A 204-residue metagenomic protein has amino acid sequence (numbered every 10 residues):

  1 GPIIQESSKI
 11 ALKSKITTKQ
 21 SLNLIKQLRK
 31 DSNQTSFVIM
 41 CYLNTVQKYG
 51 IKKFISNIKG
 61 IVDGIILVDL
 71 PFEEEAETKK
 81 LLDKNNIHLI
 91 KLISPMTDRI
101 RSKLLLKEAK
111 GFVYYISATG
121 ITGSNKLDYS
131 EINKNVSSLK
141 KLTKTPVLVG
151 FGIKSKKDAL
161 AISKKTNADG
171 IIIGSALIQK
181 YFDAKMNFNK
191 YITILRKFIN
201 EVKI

Functional and structural regions predicted by a protein language model:
G1-E6, L12-K26, V46-K52, L67-K84 (+4 more regions): Active-site-adjacent beta->alpha loops and helix N-cap segments on the catalytic face of soluble alpha/beta enzymes
I25-S32, K59, K79-D83, N133-T143 (+2 more regions): Surface-exposed amphipathic alpha-helices with a cationic face
F37-C41, I65-L67, L89-I93, V113-Y115 (+2 more regions): Hydrophobic faces of well-ordered beta-strands that scaffold small-molecule active sites in alpha/beta enzyme cores
Y42, D69-F72, S94-P95, A118-G120 (+1 more regions): Short, ordered loop/turn segments at secondary-structure junctions
L43-D63, K164-S175: Short, electropositive alpha-helical surface patch
N86-G123: Histidine/lysine/aspartate-rich catalytic loop segments that bind and position anionic ligands
T97-E108, V149, I153-I171: Catalytic cores of alpha/beta
I171, L177-M186, I192-I199, K203-I204: Catalytic cores of soluble, metal-dependent hydrolases
